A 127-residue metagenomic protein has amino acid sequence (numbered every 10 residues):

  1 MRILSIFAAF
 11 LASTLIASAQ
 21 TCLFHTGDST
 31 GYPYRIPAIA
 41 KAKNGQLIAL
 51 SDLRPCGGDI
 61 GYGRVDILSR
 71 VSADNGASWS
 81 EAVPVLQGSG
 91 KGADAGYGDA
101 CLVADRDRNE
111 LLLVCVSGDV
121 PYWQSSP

Functional and structural regions predicted by a protein language model:
S5-T14: Bacterial N-terminal signal peptides
S18-P127: Asp-box/BNR beta-propeller blade signature and adjacent active/binding-site loops in extracellular glycan-interacting
